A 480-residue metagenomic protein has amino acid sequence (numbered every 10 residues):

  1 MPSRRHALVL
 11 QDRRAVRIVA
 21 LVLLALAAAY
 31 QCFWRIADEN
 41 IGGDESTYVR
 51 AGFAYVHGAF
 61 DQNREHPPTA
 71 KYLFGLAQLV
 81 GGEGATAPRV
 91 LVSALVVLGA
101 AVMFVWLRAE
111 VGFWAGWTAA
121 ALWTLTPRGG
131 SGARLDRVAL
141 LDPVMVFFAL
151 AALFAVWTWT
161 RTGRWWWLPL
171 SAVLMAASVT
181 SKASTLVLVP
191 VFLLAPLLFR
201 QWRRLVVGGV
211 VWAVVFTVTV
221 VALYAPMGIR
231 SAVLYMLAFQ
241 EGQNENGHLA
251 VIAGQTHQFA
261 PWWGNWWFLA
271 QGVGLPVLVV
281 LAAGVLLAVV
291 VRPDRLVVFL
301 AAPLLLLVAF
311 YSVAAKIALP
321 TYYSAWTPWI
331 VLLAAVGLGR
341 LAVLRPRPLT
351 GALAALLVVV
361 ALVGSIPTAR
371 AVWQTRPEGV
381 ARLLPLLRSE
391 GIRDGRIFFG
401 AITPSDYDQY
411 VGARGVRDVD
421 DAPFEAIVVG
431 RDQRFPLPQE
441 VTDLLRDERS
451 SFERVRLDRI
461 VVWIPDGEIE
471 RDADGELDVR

Functional and structural regions predicted by a protein language model:
L10-A15, R108-A109, G163-R164, R200-V210 (+2 more regions): Membrane-interface helix-loop-helix junctions at transmembrane boundaries of multi-pass membrane enzymes, predominantly
V22, L26, T86, V90-V111 (+3 more regions): Transmembrane-helix motifs of polytopic, lipid-linked glycan transferases
L23-A27, V173-M175, A213-V214, V280-A283 (+3 more regions): Transmembrane alpha-helix segments characteristic of polytopic inner-membrane glycan-assembly/cell-envelope
E110, L150-W167, S178, L197 (+2 more regions): Membrane-interface transmembrane helices that cradle and orient dolichyl/undecaprenyl
D136, D142-M145, V187, G274-L275 (+3 more regions): Hydrophobic/aromatic-rich transmembrane helices and adjacent perimembrane loops
V189-V290: Transmembrane-lumen/periplasm boundary regions of multi-pass, lipid-linked membrane glycan transferases
G337, G351-P377: Transmembrane alpha-helical segments
W373-V380, R388-P436, I460-I464: Short periplasmic/luminal acceptor-recognition loop of GT-C membrane glycosyltransferases, typified by
